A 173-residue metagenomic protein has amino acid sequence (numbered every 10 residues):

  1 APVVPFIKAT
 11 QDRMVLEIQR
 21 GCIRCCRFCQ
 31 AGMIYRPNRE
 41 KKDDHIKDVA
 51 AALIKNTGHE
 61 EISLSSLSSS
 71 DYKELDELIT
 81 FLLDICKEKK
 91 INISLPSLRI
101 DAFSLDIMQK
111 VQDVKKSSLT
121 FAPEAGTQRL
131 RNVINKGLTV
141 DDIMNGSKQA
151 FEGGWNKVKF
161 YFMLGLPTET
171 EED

Functional and structural regions predicted by a protein language model:
A1-V15: N-terminal [4Fe-4S]-dependent radical SAM core
I7, K42-K47, T139-M144: A general structural motif
Q11-D12, C25, F160: Active-site C-terminal subdomain of aminotransferase-like
E17-M33: Local cysteine-cluster metal-coordination motifs and their immediate loop/turn environment, predominantly Fe-S cluster
C22, C26, I46, L95 (+1 more regions): Conserved, mostly hydrophobic/aromatic
C25-F28, N38, K73, R129-L130: Short helix/loop capping segments that flank catalytic or ligand/cofactor-binding pockets
C29-H45: Iron-sulfur (Fe-S) cluster-binding segments and ferredoxin-like electron-carrier domains, especially [2Fe-2S]
A51-E172: Conserved SAM/AdoMet-binding glycine-rich loop
